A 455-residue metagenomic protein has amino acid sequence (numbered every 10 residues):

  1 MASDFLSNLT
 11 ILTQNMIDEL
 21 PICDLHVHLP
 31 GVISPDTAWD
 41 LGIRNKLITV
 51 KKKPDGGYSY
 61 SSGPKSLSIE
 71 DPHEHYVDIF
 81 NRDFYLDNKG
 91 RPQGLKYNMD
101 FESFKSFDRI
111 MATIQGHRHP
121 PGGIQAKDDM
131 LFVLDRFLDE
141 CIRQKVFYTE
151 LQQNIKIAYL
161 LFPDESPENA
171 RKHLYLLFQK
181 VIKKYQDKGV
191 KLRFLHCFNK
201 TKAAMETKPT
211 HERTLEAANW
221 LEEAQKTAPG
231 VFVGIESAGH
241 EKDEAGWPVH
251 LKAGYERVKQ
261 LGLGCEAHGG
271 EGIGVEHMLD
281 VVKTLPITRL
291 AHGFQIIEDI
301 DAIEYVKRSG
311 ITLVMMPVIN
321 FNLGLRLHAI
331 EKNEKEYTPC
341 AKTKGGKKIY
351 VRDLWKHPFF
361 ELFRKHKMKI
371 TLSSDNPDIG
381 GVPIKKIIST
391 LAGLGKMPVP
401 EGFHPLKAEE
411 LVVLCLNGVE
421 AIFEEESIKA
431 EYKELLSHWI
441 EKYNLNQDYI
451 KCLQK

Functional and structural regions predicted by a protein language model:
A2-L263, E271-K455: Metal-cofactor-binding active-site regions of metalloenzymes
